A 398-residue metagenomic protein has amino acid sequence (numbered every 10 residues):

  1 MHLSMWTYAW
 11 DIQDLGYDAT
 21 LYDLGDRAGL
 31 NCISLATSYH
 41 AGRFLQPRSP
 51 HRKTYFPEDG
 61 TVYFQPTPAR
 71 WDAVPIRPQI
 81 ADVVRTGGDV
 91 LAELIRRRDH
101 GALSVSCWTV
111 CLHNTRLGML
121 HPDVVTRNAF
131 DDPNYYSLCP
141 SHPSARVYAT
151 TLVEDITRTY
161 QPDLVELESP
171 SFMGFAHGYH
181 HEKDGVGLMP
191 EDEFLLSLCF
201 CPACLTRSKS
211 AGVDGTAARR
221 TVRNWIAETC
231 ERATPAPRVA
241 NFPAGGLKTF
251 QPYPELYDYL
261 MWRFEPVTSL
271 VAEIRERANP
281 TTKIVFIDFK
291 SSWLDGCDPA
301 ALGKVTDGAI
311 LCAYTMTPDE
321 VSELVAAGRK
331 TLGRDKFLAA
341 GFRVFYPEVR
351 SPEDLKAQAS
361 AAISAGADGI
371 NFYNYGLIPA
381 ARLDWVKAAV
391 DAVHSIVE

Functional and structural regions predicted by a protein language model:
L3-I12, P68-G88, D132-V147, E255-P266 (+3 more regions): The substrate-binding groove and active-site-proximal loops of carbohydrate-active enzymes, especially glycoside
D11-D26, S144-I156, K290-K304, V321-V325 (+1 more regions): Short, acidic/polar
D18-P47, E58-T61, D155-L164, A300-L311 (+1 more regions): Catalytic domains of carbohydrate-active enzymes, especially glycoside hydrolases
C32, H40, L311-V321, G341-V397: Substrate-binding cleft of secreted/luminal carbohydrate-active enzymes
C32-G60, T86-F130, L164-G174, D214: Glycine-rich, aromatic-flanked loop segments that form ligand/cofactor-binding clefts across common enzyme folds
L35, G42-R43, R52-K53, E168 (+3 more regions): Aromatic- and acid-rich polysaccharide-binding/catalytic face of secreted or lumenal carbohydrate-active enzymes
C111, T126, D131-L302: Polysaccharide-binding and catalytic clefts of secreted carbohydrate-active enzymes
V239-L256, G328-A357: Active-site clefts of carbohydrate-active enzymes
